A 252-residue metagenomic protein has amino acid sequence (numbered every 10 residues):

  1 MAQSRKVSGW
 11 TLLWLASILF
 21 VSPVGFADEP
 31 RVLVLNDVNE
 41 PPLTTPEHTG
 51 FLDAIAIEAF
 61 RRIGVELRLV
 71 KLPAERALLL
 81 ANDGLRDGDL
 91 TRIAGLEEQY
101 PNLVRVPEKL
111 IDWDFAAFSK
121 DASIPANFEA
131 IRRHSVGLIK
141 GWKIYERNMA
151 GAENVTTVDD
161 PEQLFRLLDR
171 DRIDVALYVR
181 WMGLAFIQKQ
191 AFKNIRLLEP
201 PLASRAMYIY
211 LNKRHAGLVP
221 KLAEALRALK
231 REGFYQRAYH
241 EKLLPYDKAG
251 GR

Functional and structural regions predicted by a protein language model:
D28-N102, L138, V158, K242: Extracytoplasmic small-molecule ligand-binding "clamshell" domains of the periplasmic binding protein/Venus flytrap
L33, E40-E58, K120-A152, R166 (+1 more regions): Bilobed "Venus flytrap"/periplasmic-binding protein-like clamshell domains and structurally analogous long
D37-V38, I111-A116, Q188-L226, Y246-R252: Periplasmic-binding protein-like
D53-R62, D121-P125, E129-S135, W142 (+2 more regions): Extended ligand-binding regions for polar small-molecule ligands
E66-P73, E153-L167, L197-P200: Short beta-strand-to-loop elements that line the ligand-binding cleft of bilobed periplasmic-binding protein-like
V70-R132, I144, E199-P201: Acidic, polar ligand-binding/catalytic clefts
E75-D87, A150, E162-M182, K189-Q190: Short helices/loops that flank or line small-molecule/ion binding pockets
T91-P101, D174-R196, P200-A203: A ligand-binding cleft/hinge motif common to bilobed small-molecule-binding domains
